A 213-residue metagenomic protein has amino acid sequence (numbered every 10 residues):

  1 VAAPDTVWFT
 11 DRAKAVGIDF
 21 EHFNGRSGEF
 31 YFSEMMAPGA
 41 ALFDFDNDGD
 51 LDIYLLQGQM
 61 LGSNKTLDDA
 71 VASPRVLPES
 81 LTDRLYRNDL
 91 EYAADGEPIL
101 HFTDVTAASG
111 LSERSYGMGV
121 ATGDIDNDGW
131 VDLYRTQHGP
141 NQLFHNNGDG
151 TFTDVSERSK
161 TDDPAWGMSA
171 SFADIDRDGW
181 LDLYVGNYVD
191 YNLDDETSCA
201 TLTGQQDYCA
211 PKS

Functional and structural regions predicted by a protein language model:
V1-S213: Beta-propeller-forming repeat regions
